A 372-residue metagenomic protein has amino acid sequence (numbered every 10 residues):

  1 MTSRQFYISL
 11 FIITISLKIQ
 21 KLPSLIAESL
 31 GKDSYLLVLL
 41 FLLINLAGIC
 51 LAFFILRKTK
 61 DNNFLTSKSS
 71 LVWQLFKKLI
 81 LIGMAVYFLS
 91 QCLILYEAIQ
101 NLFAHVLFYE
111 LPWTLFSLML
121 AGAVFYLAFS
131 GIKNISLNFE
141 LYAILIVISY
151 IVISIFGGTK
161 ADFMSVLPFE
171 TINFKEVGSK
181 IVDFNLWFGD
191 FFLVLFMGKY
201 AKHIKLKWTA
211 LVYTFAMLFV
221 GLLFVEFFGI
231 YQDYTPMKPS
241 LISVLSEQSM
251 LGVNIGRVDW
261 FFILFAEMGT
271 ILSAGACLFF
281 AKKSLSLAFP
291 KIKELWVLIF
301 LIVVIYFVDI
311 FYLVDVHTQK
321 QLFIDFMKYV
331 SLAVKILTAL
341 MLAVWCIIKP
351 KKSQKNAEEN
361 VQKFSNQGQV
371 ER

Functional and structural regions predicted by a protein language model:
M1-L22, L30, Y200-A201, I348-R372: Membrane-interface "cap" regions at the ends of multi-pass membrane proteins
T2, L89-Y96, A128, L145-E170 (+2 more regions): Hydrophobic alpha-helical segments and their helix-loop junctions in multi-pass secondary transporters
T2-K21, L37, F41, N45-G48 (+7 more regions): Hydrophobic, membrane-embedded alpha-helices of multi-pass small-molecule transporters
T14, I19-W113: Membrane helical hairpin/interfacial module
E28, N101-A104, A121-Y142, K199-H203 (+1 more regions): Membrane-water interface regions at transmembrane-helix termini and the short interhelical loops of multi-pass membrane
L39-A52, M84-L95, A123-F125, A143-G158 (+2 more regions): Selective recognition of specific alpha-helical transmembrane segments in multi-pass small-molecule
I99, T114, L127-S154, M327-A339: Membrane-interface loop-to-helix entry segments
I230-D259: Membrane-interface interhelical connector segments
